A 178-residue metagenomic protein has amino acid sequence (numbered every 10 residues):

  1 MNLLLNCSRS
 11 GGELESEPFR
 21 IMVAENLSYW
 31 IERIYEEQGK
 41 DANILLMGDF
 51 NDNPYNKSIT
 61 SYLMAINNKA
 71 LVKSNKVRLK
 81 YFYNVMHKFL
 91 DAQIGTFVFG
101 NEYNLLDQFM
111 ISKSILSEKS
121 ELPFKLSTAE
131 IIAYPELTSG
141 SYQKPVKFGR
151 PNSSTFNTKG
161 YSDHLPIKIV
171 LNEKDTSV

Functional and structural regions predicted by a protein language model:
M1-S10, S16: Active-site-proximal beta-strand elements of phosphoester/diester hydrolases
L5, D49-F50: Active-site metal-binding loops of divalent metal-dependent hydrolases
G12-V23, F50, V98-E102: Extracytoplasmic/periplasmic, Sec-exported soluble proteins
L14-G39: A long, amphipathic alpha-helix that forms part of the scaffold/cap immediately adjacent to metal-dependent active
R33-A42, N51-V178: Metal-dependent phosphoester-hydrolase catalytic domains
